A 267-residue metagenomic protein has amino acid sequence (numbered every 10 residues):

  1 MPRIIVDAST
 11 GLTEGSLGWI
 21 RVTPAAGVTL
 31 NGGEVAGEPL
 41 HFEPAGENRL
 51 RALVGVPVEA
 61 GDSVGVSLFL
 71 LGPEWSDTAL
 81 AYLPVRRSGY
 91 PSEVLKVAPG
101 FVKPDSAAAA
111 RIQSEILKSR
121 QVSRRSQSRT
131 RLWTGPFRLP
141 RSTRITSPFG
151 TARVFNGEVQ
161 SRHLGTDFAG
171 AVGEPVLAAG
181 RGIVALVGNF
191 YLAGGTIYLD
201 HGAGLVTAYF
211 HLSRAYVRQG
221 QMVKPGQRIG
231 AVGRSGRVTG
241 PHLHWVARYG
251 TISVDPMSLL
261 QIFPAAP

Functional and structural regions predicted by a protein language model:
M1-Y82, R87-G89: Cationic-aromatic interfacial patches
R3, E14-S16, V28-G32, Q127-R129 (+3 more regions): A broad, low-specificity signal for short, low-complexity segments enriched in glycine/proline and polar/charged
I5-V6, A79-A193: Surface-exposed, glycine-biased beta-strand/turn segments
L30-G32, E43, D62-V64, S76 (+6 more regions): Short acidic, gly/pro-rich beta-turn/loop elements at beta-sheet edges and active-site/ligand-binding grooves
G37, L70-P91, I116-R125, I197-H201 (+1 more regions): A broadly tuned preference for mixed-charge, low-complexity surface segments
R138-P267: Catalytic cores of peptidoglycan-degrading enzymes
